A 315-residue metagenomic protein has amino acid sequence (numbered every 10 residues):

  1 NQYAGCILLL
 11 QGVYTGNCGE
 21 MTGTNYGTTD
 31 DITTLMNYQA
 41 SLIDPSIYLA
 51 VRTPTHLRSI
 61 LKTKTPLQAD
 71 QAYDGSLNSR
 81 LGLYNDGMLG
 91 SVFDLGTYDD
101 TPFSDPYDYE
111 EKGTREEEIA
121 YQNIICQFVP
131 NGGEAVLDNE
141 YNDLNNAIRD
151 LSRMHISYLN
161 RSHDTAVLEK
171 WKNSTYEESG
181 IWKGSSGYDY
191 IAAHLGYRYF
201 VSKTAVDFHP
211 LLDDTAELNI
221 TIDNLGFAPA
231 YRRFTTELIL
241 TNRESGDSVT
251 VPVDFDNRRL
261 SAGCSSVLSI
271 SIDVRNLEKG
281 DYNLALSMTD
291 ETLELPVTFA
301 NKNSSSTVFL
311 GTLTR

Functional and structural regions predicted by a protein language model:
N1-Q2, F208: Short amphipathic alpha-helices and their capping/turn segments at secondary-structure boundaries
Q2-A4, Q39: Acidic (Asp/Glu)-rich catalytic clusters
A4-G19, A216-L225: Hydrophobic/aromatic-rich, well-ordered segments within soluble, folded domains that form packed cores
C6, H155, F234: Residues that flank catalytic or metal-binding motifs in active/ligand-binding sites
L9-L168: Catalytic-core regions of glycoside hydrolase
L144-A205: Catalytic cores of secreted or luminal carbohydrate-active enzymes
A192-R315: Extracellular/luminal regions of secreted and cell-surface proteins that mediate adhesion/ECM remodeling
